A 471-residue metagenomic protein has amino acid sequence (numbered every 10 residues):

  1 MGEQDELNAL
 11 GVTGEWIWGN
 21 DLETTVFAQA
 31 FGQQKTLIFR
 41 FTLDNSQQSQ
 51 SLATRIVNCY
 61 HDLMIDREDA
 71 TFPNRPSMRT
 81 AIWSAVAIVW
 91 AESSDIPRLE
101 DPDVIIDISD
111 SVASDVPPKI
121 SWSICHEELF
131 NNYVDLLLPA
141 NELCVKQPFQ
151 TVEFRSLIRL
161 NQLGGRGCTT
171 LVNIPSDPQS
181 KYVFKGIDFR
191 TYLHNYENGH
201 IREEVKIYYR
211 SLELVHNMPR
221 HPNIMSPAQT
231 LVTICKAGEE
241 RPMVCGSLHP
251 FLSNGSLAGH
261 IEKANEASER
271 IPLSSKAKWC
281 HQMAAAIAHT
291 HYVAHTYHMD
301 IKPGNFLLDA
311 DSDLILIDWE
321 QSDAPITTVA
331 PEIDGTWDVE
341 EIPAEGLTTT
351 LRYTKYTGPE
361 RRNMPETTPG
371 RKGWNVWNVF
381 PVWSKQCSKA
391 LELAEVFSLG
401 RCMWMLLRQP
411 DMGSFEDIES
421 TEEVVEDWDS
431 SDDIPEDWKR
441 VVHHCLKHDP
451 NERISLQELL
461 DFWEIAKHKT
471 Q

Functional and structural regions predicted by a protein language model:
G2-W16, L43-G165: Juxta-kinase regulatory segment immediately upstream of eukaryotic protein kinase catalytic domains
C144-V145, F154-S226: ATP-binding glycine-rich loop module of kinase domains
P219, S226-S274: Conserved structural core of kinase catalytic domains
W279-C280: Activation segment signature within eukaryotic-like protein kinase domains
T290-D309: Catalytic-loop of the protein kinase fold
G304, D309-V379: Activation segment/activation loop of eukaryotic-type protein kinase catalytic domains
D433-K447: Conserved C-terminal C-lobe helix
L446-L459: A conserved short helix/loop substructure at the end of the activation segment of eukaryotic-like protein kinase domains
